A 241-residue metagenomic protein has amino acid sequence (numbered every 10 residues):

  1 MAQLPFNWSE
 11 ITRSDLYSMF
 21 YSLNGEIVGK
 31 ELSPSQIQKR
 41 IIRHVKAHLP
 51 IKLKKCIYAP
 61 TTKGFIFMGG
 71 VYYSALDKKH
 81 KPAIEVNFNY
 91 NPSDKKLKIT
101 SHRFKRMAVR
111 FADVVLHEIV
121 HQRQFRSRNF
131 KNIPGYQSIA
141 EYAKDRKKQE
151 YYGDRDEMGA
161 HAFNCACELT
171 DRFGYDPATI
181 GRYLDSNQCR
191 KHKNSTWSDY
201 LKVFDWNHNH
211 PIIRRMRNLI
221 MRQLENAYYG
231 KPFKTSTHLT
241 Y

Functional and structural regions predicted by a protein language model:
S9-M19, S33, F104-K105: Compositionally biased low-complexity segments enriched in polar/charged residues
T12, F20, K144-E157, A162-Y241: Long, well-structured alpha-helical subdomains associated with metal-dependent extracellular/ecto-lumenal hydrolases
L23-P50: Zn2+-dependent metallopeptidase catalytic core
I42-A75: Amphipathic, interaction-prone secondary-structure segments
F65-V109, Q122-R126: Active-site scaffold of zinc-dependent metalloenzymes
R106, R110-F111, R155, G159: Amphipathic alpha-helical recognition patches that constitute DNA-binding helices
V109, F125-G153: Post-HEXXH active-site segment of zinc metalloproteases
R110-E118: Short alpha-helical catalytic segment bearing the HExxH-like zincin motif of zinc-dependent metalloproteases
